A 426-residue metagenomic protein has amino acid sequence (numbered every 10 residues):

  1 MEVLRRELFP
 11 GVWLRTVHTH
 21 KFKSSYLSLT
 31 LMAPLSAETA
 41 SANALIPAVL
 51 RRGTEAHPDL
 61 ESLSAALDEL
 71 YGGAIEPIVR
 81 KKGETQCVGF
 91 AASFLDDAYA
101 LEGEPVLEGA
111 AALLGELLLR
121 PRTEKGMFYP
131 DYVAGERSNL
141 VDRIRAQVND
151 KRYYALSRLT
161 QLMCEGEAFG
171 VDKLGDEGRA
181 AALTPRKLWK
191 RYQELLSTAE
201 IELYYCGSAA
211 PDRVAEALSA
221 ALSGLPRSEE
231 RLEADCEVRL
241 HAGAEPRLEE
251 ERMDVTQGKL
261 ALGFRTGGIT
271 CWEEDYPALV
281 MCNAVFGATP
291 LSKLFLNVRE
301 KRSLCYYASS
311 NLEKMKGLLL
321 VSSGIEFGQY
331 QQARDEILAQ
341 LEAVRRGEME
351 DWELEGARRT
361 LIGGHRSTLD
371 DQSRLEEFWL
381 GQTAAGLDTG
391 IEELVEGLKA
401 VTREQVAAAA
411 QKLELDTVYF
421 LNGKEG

Functional and structural regions predicted by a protein language model:
M1-L70, I75, E102, D176 (+3 more regions): His/Glu-rich zincin catalytic helix
R15-V17, K23-N43, L60-E116, R152-G175 (+5 more regions): M16 family metallopeptidases and their MPP-like homologs
G53-A56, D97-L101, R120-Y129: Short, polar/flexible loop-turn hinges at active-site or ligand-entry regions and domain interfaces
S64, R120-I144, L232-H241, A339 (+1 more regions): Acidic/histidine-enriched alpha-helical segments
V79-K81, W189-L196, S309-L312, A407-Q411: Short, flexible, solvent-exposed loop/turn segments with mixed acidic/basic and small polar residues
L140, I144-V148, L159, M163: Glycine-rich, mobile lid/loop segments that gate access to catalytic sites or pores
D142-A146, G243-Q257, I362-Q372: Short, low-order "capping/linker" segments at domain edges
A182-K190: Active-site glycine-rich loop that binds ribose-phosphate moieties when present
